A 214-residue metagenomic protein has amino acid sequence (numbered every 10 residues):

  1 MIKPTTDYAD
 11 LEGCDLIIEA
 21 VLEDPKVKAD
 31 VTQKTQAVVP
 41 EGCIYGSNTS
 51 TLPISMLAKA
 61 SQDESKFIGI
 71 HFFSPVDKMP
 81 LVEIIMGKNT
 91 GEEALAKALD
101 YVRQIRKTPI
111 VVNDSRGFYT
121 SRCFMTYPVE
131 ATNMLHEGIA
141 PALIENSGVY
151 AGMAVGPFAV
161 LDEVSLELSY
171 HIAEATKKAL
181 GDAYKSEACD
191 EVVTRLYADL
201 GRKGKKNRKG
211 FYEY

Functional and structural regions predicted by a protein language model:
M1-Y214: N-terminal glycine-rich phosphate-binding loop for ADP-containing cofactors
